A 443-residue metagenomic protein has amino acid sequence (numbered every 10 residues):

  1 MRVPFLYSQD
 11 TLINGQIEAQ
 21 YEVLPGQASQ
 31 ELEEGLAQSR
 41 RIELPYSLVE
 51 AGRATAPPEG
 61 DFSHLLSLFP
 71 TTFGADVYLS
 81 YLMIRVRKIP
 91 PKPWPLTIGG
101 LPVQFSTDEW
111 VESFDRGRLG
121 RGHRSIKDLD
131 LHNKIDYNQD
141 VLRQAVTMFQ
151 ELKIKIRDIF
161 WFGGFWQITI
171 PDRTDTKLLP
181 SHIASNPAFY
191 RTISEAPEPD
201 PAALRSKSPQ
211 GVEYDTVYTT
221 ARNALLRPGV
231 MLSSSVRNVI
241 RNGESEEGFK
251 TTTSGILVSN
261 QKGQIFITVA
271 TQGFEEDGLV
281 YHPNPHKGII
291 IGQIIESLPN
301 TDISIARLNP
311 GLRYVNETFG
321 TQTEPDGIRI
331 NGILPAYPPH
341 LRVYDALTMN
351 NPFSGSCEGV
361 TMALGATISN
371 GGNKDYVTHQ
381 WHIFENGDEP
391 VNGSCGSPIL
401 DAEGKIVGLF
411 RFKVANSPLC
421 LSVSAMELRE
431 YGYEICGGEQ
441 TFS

Functional and structural regions predicted by a protein language model:
M1-S47: Intrinsically disordered, low-structural-confidence terminal and linker regions
R2-L12, D388-N392, S397-S443: C-terminal subregion of chymotrypsin/trypsin-like serine protease catalytic domains
A51-P70, N133-K153: Short amphipathic alpha-helix segments
S67-K92, E151-L178: Short glycine/threonine-rich beta-strand-turn micro-motifs
I89-T107, R173-I193: Charge-rich, low-aromatic oligomerization/scaffolding segments with amphipathic character
V103, V111-V146, I170, I183-E244: Non-catalytic propeptide/linker segments at domain boundaries
D175-T176, G311-E317, R429-Y431: Short, charged/polar, Gly/Pro-enriched secondary-structure boundary elements
T220-G387, L400-E403, R411: Serine endopeptidase catalytic core focused on the charge-relay Asp
